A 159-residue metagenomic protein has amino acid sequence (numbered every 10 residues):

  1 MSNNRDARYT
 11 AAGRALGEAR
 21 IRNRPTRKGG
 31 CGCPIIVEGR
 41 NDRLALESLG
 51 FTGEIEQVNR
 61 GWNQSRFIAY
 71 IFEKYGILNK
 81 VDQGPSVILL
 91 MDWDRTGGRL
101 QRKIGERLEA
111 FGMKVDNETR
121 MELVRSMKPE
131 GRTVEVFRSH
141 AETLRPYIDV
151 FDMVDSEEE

Functional and structural regions predicted by a protein language model:
M1-G32, R60, R66-K74: Phosphate-handling DNA/RNA-contact segment within nucleic-acid enzymes
S2, S48-L49, V58-E159: TOPRIM fold recognition
A11-P25, S48-E54, V87-D92: Short charge-dense sequence patches
G17-E18, V37-G39, G98: Short amphipathic alpha-helical surface micro-motifs
N23-T26, V37, R43, L108 (+1 more regions): Generic hydrophobic/packing signal
C31-I55: Short, contiguous, helix-prone interaction/anchoring segments in small proteins
